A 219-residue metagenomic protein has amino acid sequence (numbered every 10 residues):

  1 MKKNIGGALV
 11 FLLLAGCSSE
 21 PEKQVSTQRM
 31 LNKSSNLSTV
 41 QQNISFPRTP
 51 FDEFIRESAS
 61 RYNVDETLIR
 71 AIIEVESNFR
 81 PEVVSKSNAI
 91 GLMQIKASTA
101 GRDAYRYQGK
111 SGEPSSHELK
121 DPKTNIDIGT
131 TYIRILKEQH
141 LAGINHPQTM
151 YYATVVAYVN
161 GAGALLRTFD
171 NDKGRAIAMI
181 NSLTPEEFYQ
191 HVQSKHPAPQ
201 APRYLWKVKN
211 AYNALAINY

Functional and structural regions predicted by a protein language model:
K2-N4, C17-Q24, S60, R102 (+2 more regions): Non-catalytic cell-wall polysaccharide-engagement segments
I5-V10: Sec-dependent signal peptide hydrophobic core
S18-E20, M30-P81, K123-I126, Q139-I144: Export/targeting segments at the very N-terminus of extracytoplasmic proteins
Q24-K33, A100-Y105: Short alpha-helical hairpin
R70-E74, M93-A97, V156, W206 (+1 more regions): Generic alpha-helical structural context detector
V75-I95, T99, G161: Cell-wall polysaccharide-cleaving catalytic domain and substrate-binding groove, primarily in peptidoglycan/chitin
